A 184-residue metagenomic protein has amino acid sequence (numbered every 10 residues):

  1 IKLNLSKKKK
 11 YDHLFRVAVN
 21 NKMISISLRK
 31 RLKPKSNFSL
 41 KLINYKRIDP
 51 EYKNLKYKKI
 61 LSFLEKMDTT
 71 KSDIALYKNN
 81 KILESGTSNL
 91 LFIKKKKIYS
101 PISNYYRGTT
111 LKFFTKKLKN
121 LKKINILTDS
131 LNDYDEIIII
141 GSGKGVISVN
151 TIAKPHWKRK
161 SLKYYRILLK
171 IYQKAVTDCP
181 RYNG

Functional and structural regions predicted by a protein language model:
I1-K7, N20-G184: Helix-start/capping segments and mature chain N-termini
K7-F15: Short secondary-structure capping/junction motifs at helix and strand boundaries
